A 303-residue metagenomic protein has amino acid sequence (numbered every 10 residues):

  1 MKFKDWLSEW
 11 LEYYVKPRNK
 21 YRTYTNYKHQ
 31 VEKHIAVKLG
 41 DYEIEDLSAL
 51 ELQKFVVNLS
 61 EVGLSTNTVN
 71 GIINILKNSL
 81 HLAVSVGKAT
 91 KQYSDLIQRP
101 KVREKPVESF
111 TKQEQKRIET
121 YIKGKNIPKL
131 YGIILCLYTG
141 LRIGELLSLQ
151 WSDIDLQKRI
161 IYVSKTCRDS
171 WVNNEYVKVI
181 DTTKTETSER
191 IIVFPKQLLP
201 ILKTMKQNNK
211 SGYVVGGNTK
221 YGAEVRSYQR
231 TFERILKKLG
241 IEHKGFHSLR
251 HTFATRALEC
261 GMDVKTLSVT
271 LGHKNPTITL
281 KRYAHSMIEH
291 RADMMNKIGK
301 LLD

Functional and structural regions predicted by a protein language model:
F3-L7, L11-K88, E104, Y221-S227 (+1 more regions): N-terminal core-binding DNA-recognition domain of tyrosine site-specific recombinases/integrases
S8, D46-A49, E61, R99 (+6 more regions): Phosphate-coordinating loops and pocket residues in cytosolic domains that bind phosphorylated ligands
E45, K88-Q92, K101-T120, S164 (+2 more regions): DNA breakage-rejoining catalytic core of tyrosine-based enzymes
N67, S85, I134, Y138-E145 (+5 more regions): C-terminal catalytic core of tyrosine-transesterase DNA break-rejoin enzymes
N70, S85-K91, D95-L149, Q157 (+1 more regions): Basic, Lys/Arg- and aromatic-enriched nucleic-acid-binding interface segment
C167, L199, L271-N296: Catalytic-site neighborhood detector that most strongly recognizes the C-terminal catalytic loop/helix of tyrosine
P195-E242: Active-site/catalytic core of tyrosine-dependent DNA strand-transfer enzymes
N296-L302: Short, basic, alpha-helical segments at the C-terminal edge of helix-turn-helix-like DNA-binding modules
